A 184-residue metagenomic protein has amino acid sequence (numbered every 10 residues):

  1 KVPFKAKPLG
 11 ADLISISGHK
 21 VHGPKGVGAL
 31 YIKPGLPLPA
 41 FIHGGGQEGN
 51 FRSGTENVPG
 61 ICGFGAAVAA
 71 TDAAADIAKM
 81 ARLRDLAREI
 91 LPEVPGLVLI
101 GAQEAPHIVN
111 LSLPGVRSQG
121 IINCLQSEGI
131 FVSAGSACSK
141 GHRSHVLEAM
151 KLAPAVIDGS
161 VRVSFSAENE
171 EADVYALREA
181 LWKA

Functional and structural regions predicted by a protein language model:
K1-A184: Pyridoxal 5′-phosphate
